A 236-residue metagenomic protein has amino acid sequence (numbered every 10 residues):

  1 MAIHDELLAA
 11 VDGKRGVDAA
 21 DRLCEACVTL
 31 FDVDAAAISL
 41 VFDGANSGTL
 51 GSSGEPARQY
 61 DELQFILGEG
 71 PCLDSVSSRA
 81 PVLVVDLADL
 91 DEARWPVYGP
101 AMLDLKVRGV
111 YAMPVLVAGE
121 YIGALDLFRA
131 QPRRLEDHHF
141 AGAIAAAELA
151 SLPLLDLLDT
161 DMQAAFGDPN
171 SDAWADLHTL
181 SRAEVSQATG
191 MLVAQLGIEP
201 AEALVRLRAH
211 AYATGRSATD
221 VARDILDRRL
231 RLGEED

Functional and structural regions predicted by a protein language model:
M1-L67, R223-D236: Intrinsically disordered, low-complexity terminal regulatory regions
A35, G99, A112, A124: Short hydrophobic/aromatic beta-strand element in the GNAT-like acyltransferase core that lines or flanks the acyl-donor
V41, A57-R94, P100-R108: Regulatory sensory and allosteric helical modules in signal-transduction proteins and certain transcription factors
L87, A124-R133, H138, L155: Short beta-strand-to-loop transition segments that serve as allosteric relay/switch motifs in sensory/regulatory domains
G109-L116: Short hydrophobic beta-strand micro-motif common in sensory/regulatory domains
F140-L152: Allosteric cytosolic regulatory segments
D159-D236: Signal-transducing coiled-coil/dimerization helices and immediately adjacent hinge/linker segments that couple sensory
